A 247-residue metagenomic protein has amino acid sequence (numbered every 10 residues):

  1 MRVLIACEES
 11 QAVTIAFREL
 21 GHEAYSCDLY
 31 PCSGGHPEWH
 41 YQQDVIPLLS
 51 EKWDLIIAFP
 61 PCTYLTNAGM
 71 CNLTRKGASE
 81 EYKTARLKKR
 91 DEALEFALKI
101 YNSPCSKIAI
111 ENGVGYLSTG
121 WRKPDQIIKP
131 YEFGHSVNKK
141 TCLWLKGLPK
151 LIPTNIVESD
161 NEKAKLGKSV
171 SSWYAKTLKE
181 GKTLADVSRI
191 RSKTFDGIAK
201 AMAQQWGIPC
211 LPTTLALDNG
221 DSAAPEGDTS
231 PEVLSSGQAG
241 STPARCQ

Functional and structural regions predicted by a protein language model:
M1-Q247: Conserved active-site and SAM-binding loop architecture of S-adenosyl-L-methionine-dependent nucleic-acid
